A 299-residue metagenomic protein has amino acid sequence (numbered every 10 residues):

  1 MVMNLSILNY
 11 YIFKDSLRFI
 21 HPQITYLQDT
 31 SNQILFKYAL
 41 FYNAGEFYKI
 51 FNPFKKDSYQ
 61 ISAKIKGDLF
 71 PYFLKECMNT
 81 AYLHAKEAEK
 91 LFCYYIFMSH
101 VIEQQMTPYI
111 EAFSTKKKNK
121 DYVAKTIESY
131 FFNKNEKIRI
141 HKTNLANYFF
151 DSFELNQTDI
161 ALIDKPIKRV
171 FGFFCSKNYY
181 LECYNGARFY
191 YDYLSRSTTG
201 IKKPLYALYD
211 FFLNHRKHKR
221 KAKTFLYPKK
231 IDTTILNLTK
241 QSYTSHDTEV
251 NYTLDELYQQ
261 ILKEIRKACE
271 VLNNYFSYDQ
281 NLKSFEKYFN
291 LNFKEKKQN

Functional and structural regions predicted by a protein language model:
M1-Y94, M98-N299: N-terminal leader/auxiliary helical segments
